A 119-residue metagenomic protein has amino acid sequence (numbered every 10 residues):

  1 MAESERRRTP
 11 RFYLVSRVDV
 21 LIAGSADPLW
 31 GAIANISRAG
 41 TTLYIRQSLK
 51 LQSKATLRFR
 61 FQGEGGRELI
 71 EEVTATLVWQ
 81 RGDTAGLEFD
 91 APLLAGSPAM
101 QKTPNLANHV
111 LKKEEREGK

Functional and structural regions predicted by a protein language model:
M1-I36, R46, T103-K119: N-terminal helix initiation/capping motif
F12-D19, L49-Q62: Short coil-to-beta transition motif at edge beta-strands of beta-rich domains
A23, R38, Q80-T84: Short, conserved beta-turn/loop elements at beta-strand boundaries and strand-helix junctions
L29-I33, E71-V78: Short beta-strand-centered aromatic/proline hotspots
N35, Q47, L77-R81: A residue-level detector for short acidic-glycine micro-motifs
T42-I45, D83-P92: Short, solvent-exposed secondary-structure boundary/capping segments
Q52-R60, S97-E115: Extended Gly/Ser/Thr-rich low-complexity repeat segments, especially those forming or decorating extracellular
Q62-E71: Short, Lys/Arg- and Gly-enriched loop/turn segments at beta-strand edges
